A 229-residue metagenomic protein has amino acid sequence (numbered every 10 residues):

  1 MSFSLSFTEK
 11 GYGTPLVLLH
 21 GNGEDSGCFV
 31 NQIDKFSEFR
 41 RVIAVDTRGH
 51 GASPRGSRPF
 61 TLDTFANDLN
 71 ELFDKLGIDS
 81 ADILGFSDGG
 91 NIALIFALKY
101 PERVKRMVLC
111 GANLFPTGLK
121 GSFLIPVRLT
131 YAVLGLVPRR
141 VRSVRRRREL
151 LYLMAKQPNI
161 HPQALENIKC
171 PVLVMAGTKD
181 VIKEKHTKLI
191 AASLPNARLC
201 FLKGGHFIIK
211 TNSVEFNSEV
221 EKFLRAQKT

Functional and structural regions predicted by a protein language model:
M1-L16, F39, R139-V141, E221 (+1 more regions): Alpha/beta-hydrolase fold catalytic core
S6-A52: Conserved HGGG/HGGXW glycine-rich cap/lid loop of the alpha/beta-hydrolase fold
V30, D34, I43-L84: Active-site loop/oxyanion-hole signature of alpha/beta-hydrolase fold enzymes
N91-K99, K105-V133: Flexible "cap/lid" loop of the alpha/beta hydrolase fold
V137-L165, K179: Hydrophobic, aromatic-rich cap/lid helix
I168, V174-A176: Short beta-strand/loop motif that positions the catalytic acidic residue of the alpha/beta-hydrolase fold
V181-H186: Conserved alpha/beta-hydrolase "acid-adjacent" motif
G205-N217: Catalytic histidine-centered segment of alpha/beta-hydrolase-like enzymes
